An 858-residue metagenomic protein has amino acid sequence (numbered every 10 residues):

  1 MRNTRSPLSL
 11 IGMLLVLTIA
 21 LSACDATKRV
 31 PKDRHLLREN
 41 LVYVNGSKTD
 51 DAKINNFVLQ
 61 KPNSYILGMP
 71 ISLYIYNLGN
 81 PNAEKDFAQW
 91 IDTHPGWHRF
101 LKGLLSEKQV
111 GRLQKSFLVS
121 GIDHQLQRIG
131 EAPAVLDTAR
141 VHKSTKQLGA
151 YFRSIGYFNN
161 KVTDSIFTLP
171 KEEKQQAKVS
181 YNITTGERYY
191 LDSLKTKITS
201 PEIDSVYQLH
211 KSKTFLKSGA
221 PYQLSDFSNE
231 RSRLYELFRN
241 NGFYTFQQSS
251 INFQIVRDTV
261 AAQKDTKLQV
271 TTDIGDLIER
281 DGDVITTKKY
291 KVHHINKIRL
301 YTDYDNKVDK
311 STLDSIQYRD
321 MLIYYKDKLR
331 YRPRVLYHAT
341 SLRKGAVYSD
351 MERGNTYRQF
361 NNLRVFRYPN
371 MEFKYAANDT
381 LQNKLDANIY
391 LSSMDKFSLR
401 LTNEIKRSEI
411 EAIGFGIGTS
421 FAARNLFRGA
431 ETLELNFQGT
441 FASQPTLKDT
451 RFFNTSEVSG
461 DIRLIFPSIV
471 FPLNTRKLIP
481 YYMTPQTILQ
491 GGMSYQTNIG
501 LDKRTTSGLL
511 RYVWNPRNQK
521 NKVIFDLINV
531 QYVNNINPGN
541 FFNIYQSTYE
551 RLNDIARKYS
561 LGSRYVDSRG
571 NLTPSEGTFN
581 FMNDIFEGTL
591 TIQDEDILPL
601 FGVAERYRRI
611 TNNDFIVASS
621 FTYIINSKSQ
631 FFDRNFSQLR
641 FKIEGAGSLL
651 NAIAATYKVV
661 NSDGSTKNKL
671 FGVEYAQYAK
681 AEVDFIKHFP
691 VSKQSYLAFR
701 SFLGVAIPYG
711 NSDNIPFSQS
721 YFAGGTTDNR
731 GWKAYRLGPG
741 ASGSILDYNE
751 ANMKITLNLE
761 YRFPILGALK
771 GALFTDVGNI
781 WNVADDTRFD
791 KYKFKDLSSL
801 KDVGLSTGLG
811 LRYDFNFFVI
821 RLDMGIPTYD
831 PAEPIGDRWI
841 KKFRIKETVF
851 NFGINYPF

Functional and structural regions predicted by a protein language model:
A20-A23: C-terminal motif of bacterial Sec signal peptides marking the signal peptidase cleavage site
D25-N362, I479, T497: Interaction-mediating elements
F167, D273, A339, R343 (+16 more regions): Outer-membrane beta-barrel pore domains and translocons
K289, H294-I479, D596-P599, E605-N635: Outer-membrane beta-barrel initiation region
F366-P369, K396-L399, N425-L433, S468-N474 (+6 more regions): Repeated loop/turn-to-beta-strand initiation elements of outer-membrane beta-barrel proteins
L385, I413-T419, S456-I462, T487 (+8 more regions): Hydrophobic, lipid-facing positions within transmembrane beta-strands of outer-membrane proteins
K406-E409, I524-F763, F774-V777, W781-D790 (+1 more regions): C-terminal outer-membrane beta-barrel translocator/porin domains of Gram-negative envelope proteins and their
Y813-F817, R844-F858: Outer-membrane beta-barrel "beta-signal"
